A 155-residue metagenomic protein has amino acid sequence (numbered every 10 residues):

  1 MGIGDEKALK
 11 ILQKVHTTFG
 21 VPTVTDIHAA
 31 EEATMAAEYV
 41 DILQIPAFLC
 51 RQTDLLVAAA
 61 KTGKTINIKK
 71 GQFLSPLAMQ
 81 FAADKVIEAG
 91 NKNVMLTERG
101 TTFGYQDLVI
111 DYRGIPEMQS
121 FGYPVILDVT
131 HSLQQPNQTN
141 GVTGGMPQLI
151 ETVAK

Functional and structural regions predicted by a protein language model:
M1-G2, G104: Glycine-centered small-residue hotspots that permit tight backbone geometry or close packing
G2-G4, F19-A29, D41-D54, T65-P76 (+1 more regions): Catalytic beta/alpha-barrel core
G4-K7, I27-E31, I87-A89, V125-L127: A broad, low-specificity signal for short, low-complexity segments enriched in glycine/proline and polar/charged
D5-L12, Q52, M79, M146 (+1 more regions): Aromatic/hydrophobic pocket-lining residues that form the small-molecule binding cavity in soluble enzyme cores
K10, K14, A33, T53-K61: Active-site loop-to-helix "anion-binding N-cap" substructures in soluble metabolic enzymes
V15-T17, E88: A generic structural signal for short, solvent-exposed coil/turn residues that cap or connect secondary-structure
A36: Conserved structured catalytic cores and adjacent interaction surfaces of nucleotide-binding/hydrolyzing enzymes
V57-K155: Catalytic alpha/beta core domains of metabolic enzymes, predominantly
